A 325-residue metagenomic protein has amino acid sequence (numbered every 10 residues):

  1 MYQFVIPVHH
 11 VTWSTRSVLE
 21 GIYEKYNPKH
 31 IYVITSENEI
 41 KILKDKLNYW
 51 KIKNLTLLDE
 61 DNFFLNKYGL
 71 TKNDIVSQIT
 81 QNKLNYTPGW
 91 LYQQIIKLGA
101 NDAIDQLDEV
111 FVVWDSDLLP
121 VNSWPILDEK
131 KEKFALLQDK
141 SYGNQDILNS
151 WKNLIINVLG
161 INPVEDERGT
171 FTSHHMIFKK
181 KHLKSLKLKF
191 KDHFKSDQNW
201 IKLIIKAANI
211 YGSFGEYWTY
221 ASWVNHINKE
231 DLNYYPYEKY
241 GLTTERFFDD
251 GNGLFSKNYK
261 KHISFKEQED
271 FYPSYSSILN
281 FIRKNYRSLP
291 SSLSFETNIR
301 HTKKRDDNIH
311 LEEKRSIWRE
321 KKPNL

Functional and structural regions predicted by a protein language model:
Y2-V11: A conserved hydrophobic helix/loop-capping motif in glycosyltransferases and polysaccharide synthases
P7, V18, L91, D108 (+2 more regions): Nucleotide-sugar donor-binding/catalytic module of glycosyltransferases that assemble extracellular/cell-envelope
V11-E24: Short, well-formed alpha-helical segments that are part of the catalytic scaffolds of diverse glycosyltransferases
P28-I40, L57-F63: Short beta-strand/loop segment that forms part of the nucleotide-sugar
K46-A103: Active-site-proximal specificity loops/subdomain of glycosyltransferases
I96-L137: GT-A fold catalytic core of metal-dependent nucleotide-sugar glycosyltransferases, centered on the diacidic
V121-A207: Conserved catalytic core of nucleotide-sugar-dependent glycosyltransferases
S196-L325: A glycosyltransferase accessory/donor-loop signature
